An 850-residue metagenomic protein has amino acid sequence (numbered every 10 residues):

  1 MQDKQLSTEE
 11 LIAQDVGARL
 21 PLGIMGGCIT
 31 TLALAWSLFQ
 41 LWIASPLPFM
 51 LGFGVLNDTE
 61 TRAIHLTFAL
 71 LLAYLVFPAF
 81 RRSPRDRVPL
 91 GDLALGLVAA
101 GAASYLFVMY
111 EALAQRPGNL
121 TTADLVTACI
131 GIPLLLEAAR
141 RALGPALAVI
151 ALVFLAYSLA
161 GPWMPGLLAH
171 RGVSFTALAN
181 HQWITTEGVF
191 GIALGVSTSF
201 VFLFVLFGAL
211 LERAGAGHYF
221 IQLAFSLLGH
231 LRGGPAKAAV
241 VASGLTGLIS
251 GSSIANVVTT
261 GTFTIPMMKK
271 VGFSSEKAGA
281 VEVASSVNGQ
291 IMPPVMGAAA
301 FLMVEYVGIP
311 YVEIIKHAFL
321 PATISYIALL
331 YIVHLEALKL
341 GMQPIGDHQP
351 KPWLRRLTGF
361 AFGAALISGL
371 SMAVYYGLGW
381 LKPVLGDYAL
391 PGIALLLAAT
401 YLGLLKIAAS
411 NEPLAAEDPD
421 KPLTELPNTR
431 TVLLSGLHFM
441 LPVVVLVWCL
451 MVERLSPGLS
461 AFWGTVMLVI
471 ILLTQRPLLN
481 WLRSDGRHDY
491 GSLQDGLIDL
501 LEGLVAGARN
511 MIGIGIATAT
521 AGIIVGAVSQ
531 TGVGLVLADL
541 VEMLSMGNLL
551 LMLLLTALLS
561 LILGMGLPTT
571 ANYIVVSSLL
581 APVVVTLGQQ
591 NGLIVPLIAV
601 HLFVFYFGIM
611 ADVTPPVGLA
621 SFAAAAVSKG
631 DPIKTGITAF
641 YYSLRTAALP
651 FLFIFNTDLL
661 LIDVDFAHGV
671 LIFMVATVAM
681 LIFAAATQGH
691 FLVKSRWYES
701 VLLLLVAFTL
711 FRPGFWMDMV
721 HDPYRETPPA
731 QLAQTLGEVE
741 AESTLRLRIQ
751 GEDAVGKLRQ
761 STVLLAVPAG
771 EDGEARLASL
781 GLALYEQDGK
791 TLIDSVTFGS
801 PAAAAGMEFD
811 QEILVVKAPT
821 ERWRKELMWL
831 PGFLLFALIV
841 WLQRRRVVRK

Functional and structural regions predicted by a protein language model:
M1-G118, L125-C129, A328, F711: Conserved, well-structured core domains of diverse proteins
Q2-I24, A33, K316-N510, F622-F711 (+2 more regions): Long, contiguous bundles of hydrophobic transmembrane helices that form the permeation core of multi-pass
I29-L34, E60-Y74, G91-A100, L125-L134 (+15 more regions): Hydrophobic mid-bilayer segments of alpha-helices in multi-pass membrane transport proteins, especially secondary
T122-V126, T186-F200, L227-A239, V271-K277 (+5 more regions): Membrane-interfacial loop-to-helix junctions in multi-pass transporters
E137, A142, L152-Y157, G161 (+15 more regions): Core transmembrane alpha-helical segments of multi-pass membrane transporters/permeases
S199, W823-V848: Selective detector of the "anchor" transmembrane alpha-helix that sits immediately C-terminal
I221-G289, V295-L302, G308-I309, T569-G608 (+1 more regions): Hydrophobic transmembrane alpha-helices that form the pore/transport pathway of multi-pass ion and small-solute
E774-P819: PDZ/PDZ-like domain segments forming the peptide/carboxylate-binding groove, activating on the N-terminal beta-strands
